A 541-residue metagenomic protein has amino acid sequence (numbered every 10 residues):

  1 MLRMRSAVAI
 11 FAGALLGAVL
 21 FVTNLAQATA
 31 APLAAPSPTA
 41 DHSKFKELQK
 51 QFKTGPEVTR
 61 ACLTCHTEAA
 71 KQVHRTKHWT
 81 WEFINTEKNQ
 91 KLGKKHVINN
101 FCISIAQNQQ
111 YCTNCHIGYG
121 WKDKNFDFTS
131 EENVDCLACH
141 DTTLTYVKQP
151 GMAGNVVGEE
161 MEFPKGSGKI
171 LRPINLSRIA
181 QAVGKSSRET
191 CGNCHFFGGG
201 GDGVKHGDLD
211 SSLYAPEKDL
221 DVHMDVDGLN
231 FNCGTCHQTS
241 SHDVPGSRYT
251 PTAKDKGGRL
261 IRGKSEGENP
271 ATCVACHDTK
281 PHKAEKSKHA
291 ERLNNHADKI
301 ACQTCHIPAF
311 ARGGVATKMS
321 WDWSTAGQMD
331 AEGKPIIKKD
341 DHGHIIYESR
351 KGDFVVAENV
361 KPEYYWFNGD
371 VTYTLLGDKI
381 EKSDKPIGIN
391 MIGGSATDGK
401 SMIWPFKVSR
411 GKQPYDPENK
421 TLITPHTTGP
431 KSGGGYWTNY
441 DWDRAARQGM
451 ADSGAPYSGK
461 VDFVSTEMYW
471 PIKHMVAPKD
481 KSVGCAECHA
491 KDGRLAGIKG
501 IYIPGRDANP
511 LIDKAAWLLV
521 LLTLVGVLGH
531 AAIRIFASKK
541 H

Functional and structural regions predicted by a protein language model:
M1-R5: N-terminal secretory signal peptides that target proteins for export/translocation
F11-N24: Bacterial N-terminal signal peptides
V22-E132, L137-S187, N193-P270, V274-L293 (+3 more regions): Sequence context of c-type cytochrome heme-c attachment sites
H42-K44, P56, F310-H541: Long, charged, low-complexity terminal extensions
C191, C302, I403-P405: A residue-level signal for beta-strand positions that form part of recognition/binding surfaces within mature
D221, Q303, A486: Short alpha-helical basic/polar micro-motif
N269-P270, V274-A275, D298-A309: A conserved active-site cap/scaffold subdomain adjacent to cofactor or substrate pockets
